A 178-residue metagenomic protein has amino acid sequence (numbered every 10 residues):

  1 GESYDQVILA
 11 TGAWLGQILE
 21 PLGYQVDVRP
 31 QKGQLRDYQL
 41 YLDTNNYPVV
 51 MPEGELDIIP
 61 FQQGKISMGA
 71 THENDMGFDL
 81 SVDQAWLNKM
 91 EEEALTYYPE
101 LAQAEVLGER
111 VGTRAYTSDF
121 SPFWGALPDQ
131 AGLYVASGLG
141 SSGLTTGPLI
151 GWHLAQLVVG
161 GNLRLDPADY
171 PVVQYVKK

Functional and structural regions predicted by a protein language model:
G1-S3: Conserved beta-strand-loop-beta-strand element in the redox core of flavoprotein oxidoreductases
Q6-D129: Active-site substrate-recognition segment that forms the wall of the catalytic cavity or substrate channel
E100-K178: C-terminal catalytic lobe of FAD-dependent flavoproteins
